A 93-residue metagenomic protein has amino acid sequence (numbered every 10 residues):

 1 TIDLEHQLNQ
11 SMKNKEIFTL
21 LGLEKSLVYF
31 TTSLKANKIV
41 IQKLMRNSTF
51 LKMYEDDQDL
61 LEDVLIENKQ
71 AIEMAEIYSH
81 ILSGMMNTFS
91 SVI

Functional and structural regions predicted by a protein language model:
I2-I93: Membrane-associated alpha-helical segments
